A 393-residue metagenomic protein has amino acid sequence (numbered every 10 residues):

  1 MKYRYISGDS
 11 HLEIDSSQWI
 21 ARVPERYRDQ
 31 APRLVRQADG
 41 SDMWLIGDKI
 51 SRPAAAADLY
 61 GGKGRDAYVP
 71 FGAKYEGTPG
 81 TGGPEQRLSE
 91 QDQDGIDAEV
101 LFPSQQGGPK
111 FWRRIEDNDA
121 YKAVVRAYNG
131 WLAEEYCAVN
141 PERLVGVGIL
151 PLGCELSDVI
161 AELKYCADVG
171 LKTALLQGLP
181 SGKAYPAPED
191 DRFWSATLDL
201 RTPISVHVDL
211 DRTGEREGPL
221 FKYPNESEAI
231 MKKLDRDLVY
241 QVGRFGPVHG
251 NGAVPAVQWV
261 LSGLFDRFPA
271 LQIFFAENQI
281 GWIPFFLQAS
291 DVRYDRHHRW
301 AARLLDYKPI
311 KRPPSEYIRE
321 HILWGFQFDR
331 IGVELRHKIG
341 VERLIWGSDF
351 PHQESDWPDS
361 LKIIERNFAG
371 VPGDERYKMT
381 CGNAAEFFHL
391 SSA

Functional and structural regions predicted by a protein language model:
K2-I6, D15-D66, P70, Y75-Q93 (+10 more regions): Mid-to-C-terminal alpha-helical segments outside catalytic/metal-binding sites
Y5, P70-P79, D92-R114, R143-L152 (+1 more regions): Divalent metal-dependent hydrolysis catalytic cores, especially in the metallo-beta-lactamase
I6-E13, S205-D209: Histidine-centered catalytic micro-motifs
E13-S16, E99-L101, G107-R113, C154-L156 (+4 more regions): Short catalytic/ligand-binding loop motif for oxyanion handling, primarily in non-cytosolic enzymes, centered on
P79-G83, V124-Y128, D158, Y185 (+4 more regions): Soluble or luminal CAZymes and related metallo-dependent hydrolases
D92-G95, Q106-E135, E155-Y165, K183-A187 (+2 more regions): Active-site loop-helix segments enriched in His/Asp/Glu that coordinate and activate a nucleophilic water at divalent
F111-R114, F245, L361: Short acidic, glycine/proline-rich loop/turn micro-motifs
E142-V145, L150-L152, L163-I345: Catalytic pocket-lining loop regions of alpha/beta-barrel enzymes, especially the amidohydrolase/enolase/GH5 lineages
